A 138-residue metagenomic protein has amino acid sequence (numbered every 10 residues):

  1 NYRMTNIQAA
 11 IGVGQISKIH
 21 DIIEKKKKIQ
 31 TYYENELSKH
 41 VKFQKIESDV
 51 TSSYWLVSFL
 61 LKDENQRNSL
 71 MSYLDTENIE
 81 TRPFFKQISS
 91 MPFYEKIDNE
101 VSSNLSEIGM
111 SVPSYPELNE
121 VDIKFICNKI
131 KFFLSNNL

Functional and structural regions predicted by a protein language model:
N1-L138: PLP-dependent aminotransferase class I/II
